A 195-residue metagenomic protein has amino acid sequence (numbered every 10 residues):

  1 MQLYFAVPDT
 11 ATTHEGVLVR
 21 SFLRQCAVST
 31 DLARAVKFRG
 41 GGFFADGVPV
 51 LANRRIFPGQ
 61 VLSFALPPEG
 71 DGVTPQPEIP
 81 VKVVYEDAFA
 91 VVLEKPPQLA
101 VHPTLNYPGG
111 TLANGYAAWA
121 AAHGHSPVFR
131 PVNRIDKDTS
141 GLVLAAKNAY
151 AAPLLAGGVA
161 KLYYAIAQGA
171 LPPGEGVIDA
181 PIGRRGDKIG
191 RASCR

Functional and structural regions predicted by a protein language model:
M1-R195: RNA pseudouridine synthases
